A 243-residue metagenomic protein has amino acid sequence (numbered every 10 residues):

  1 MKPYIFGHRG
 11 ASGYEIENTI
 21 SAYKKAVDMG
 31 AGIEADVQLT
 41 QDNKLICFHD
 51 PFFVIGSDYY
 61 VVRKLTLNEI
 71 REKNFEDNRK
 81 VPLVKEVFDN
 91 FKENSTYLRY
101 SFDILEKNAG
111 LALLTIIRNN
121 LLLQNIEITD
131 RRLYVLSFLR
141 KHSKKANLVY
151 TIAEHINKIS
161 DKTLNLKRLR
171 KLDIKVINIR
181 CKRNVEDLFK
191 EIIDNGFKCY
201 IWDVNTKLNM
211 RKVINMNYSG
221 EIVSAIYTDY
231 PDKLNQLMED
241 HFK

Functional and structural regions predicted by a protein language model:
M1-G13, E76: Long, acidic (Asp/Glu-rich), low-complexity accessory segments flanking structured domains
P3, V27-A31, K44, L98 (+1 more regions): The start of beta-strands in P-loop NTPase/AAA+ ATPase cores
I5-G7, I33-A35, Y100-F102, I126-I128 (+4 more regions): Hydrophobic faces of well-ordered beta-strands that scaffold small-molecule active sites in alpha/beta enzyme cores
A11-D28, L111: Short, motif-level signal for alpha-helix interfacial/capping segments enriched in acidic residues and aromatics/proline
A22-L39, L169-I177: Catalytic domains of carbohydrate-active enzymes, especially glycoside hydrolases
L39-F52: Glycine-rich, proline-tolerant flexible connector loops at the mouths of alpha/beta enzymes
H49-I156, L172-K182, N195: Metal-dependent phosphodiesterase/phospholipase catalytic core, i.e., the His/Asp/Glu-rich active-site region
V81, I152, N157-K243: C-terminal active-site rim and adjoining tail of enzyme catalytic domains
